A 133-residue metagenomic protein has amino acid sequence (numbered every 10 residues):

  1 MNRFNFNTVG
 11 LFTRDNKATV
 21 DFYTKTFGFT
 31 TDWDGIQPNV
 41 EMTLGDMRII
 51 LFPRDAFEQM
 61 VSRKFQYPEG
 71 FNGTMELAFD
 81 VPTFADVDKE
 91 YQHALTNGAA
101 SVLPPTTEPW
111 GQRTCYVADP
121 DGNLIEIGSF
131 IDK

Functional and structural regions predicted by a protein language model:
M1-T8, T30-A118, F130-K133: Vicinal oxygen chelate
T13-D15, P109-W110: Conserved beta-strand-loop-alpha-helix junction that forms the acyl-donor binding cleft
R14, A18, F84-A85: Conserved glycine-rich acetyl-CoA-binding loop
T19-T24, A94, D119-G122: Conserved active-site tyrosine of GNAT-family acetyltransferases
L124-I127: Short glycine-/small-residue motifs
